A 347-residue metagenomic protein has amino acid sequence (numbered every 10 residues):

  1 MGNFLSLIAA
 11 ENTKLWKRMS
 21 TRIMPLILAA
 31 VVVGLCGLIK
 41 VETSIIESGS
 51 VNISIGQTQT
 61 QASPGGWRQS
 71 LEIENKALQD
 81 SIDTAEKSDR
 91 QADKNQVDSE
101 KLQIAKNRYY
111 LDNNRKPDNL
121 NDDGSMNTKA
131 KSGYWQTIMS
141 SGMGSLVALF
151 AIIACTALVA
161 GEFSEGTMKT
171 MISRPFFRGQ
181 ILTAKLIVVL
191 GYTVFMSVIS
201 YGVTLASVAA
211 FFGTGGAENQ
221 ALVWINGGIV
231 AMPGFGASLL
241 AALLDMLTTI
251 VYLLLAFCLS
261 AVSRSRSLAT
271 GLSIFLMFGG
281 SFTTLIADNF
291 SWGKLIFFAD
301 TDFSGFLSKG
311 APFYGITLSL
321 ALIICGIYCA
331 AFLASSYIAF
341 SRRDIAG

Functional and structural regions predicted by a protein language model:
M1-L28, T183: Aromatic- and glycine-rich beta-strand/loop motifs that create alpha-glucan
L5, L35-C36, T249, G310-G347: Alpha-helical transmembrane segments of multi-pass membrane transporters/translocases
S20-T21, F177-G179, S265-T270, L318: Membrane-helix interface segments
I27-V31, V188, S273-G280, Y328: Transmembrane alpha-helical core residues of multi-pass small-molecule transporters, especially secondary transporters
L28-S70, E74-A77, N107, L111-G161 (+4 more regions): Secretory targeting signals
G34-S44, S263-F298: Transmembrane helix segments
A151-C155, M168, V203, L255 (+3 more regions): Hydrophobic/aromatic residues in alpha-helical transmembrane segments
S164-L186: Interfacial "coupling" helices/loops that link adjacent transmembrane helices in transporter permeases
